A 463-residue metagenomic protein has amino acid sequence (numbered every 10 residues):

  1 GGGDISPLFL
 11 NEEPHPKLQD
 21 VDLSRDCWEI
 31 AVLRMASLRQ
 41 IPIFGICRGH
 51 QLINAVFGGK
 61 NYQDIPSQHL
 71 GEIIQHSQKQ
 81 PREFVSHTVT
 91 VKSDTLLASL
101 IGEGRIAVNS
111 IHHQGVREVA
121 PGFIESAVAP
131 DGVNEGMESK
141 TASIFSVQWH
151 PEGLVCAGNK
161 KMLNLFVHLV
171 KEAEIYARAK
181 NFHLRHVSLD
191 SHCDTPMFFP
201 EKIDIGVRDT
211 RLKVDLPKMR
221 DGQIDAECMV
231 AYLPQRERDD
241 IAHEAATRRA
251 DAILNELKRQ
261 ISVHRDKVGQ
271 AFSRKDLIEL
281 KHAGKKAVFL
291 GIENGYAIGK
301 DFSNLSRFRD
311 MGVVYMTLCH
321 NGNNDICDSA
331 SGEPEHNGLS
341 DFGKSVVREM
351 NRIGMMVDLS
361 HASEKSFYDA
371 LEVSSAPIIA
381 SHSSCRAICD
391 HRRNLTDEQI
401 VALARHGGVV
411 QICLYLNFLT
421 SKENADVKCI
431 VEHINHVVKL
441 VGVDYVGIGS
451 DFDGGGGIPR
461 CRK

Functional and structural regions predicted by a protein language model:
G3-P14: Short, flexible, mixed-charge acidic loops at enzyme active sites
D22-I41, P66-K180: Amide-donor transfer/coupling interface in amidating biosynthetic enzymes
G45, G49, N54, G58: Gly/Ala-rich beta-loop-alpha elbow adjacent to hydrolase catalytic centers
S110-Q114, S146-P151, S188-T195, V313 (+2 more regions): Histidine-centered catalytic micro-motifs
R178-E335, D390-I400, A404-Q411, Y415-I448 (+1 more regions): N-terminal hydrophobic targeting/anchoring segments and the immediately downstream early-domain regions of hydrolases
Y296-G299, D310-N394: Divalent metal-binding pocket/active-site signature
